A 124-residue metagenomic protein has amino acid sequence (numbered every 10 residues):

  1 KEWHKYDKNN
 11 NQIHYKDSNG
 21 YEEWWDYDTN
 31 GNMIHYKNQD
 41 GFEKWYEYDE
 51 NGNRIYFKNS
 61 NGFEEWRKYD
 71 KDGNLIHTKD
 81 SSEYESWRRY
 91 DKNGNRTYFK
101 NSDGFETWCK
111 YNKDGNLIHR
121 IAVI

Functional and structural regions predicted by a protein language model:
K1-I124: A detector of tandem-repeat and repeat-rich interaction/domain scaffolds
